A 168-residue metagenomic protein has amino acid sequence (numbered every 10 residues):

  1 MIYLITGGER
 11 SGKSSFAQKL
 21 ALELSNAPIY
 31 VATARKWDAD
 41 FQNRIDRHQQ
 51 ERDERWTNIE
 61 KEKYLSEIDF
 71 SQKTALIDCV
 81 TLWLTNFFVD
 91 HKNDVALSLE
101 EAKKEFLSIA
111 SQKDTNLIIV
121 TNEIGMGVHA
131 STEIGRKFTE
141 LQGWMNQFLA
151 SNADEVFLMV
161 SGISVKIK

Functional and structural regions predicted by a protein language model:
I2-D69: Conserved P-loop
L4, L76, I118-V120: Structural motif
E9, R35, T81, I124-G125 (+1 more regions): Short, glycine/serine-rich, charged loops/turns that create anion-binding and catalytic segments at active sites
A17, H48, L76, N122 (+1 more regions): Residue-level signal for inorganic ion chemistry
S25, W56, Q72-K73, D114 (+1 more regions): Short, well-ordered alpha-helix to beta-strand connector turns
P28, A75, E155-F157: Short, well-ordered beta-strand core segments
E54-E101: Helix-adjacent hinge/juxtasegments
N86-K168: Replace "adjacent to P-loop NTPase cores in ATP/GTP-dependent enzymes" with "adjacent to NTP-binding cores
